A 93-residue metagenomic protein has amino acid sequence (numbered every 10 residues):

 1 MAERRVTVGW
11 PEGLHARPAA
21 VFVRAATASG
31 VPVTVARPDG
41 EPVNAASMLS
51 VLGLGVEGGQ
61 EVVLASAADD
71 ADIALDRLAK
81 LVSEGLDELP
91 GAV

Functional and structural regions predicted by a protein language model:
M1-W10: Short amphipathic
R4, N44-A46, D76: Hydrophobic alpha-helical context, especially transmembrane and signal-peptide helices
L14-A16, V23-R24, S29, T34-D69: Amphipathic, hydrophobic secondary-structure cores in small proteins
A16-P18, A74: Short acidic, gly/pro-rich beta-turn/loop elements at beta-sheet edges and active-site/ligand-binding grooves
A20-V23, A79: Predominant activation on well-ordered alpha-helical scaffold segments within soluble catalytic domains
E57-V93: C-terminal structural segments of small proteins and small subunits
